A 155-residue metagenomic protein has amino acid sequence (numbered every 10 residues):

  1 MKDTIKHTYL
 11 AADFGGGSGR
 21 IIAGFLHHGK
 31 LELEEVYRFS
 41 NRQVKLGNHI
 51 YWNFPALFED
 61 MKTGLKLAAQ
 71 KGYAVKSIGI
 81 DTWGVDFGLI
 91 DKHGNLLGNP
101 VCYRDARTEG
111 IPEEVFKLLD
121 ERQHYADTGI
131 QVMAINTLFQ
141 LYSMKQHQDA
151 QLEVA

Functional and structural regions predicted by a protein language model:
M1-G98, E109-G110, A126: N-terminal glycine/serine-rich phosphate-binding loop of ATP-dependent small-molecule kinases, especially carbohydrate
F14-G16, Y125-A155: Gly/Ser/Thr-rich active-site cleft segment
L65, A69-G72, F116-L119, K145-L152: Structural signal for hydrophobic packing residues in well-ordered secondary-structure cores of soluble enzyme domains
N95-L96, E114, L118-L119, Q123: Hydrophobic or amphipathic alpha-helical targeting/insertion segments
V101: Surface "functional belts" at beta-alpha junctions
D105: Carbohydrate-associated surface elements
T108-I111, D120, T137-Q140: Internal, well-ordered alpha-helical segments in soluble enzyme and binding-protein domains
